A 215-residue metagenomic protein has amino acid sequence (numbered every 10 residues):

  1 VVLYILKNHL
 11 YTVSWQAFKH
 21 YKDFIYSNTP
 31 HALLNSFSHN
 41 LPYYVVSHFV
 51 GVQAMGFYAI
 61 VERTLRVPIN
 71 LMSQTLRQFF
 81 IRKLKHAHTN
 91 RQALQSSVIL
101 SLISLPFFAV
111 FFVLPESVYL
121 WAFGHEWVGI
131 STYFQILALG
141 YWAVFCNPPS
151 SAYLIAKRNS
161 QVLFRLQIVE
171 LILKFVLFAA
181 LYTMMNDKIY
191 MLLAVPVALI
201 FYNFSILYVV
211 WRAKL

Functional and structural regions predicted by a protein language model:
V1, Q53-G56, S131, R158-Q161 (+2 more regions): Membrane-interface helix-loop junctions in multi-pass transport and translocation proteins
V1-H39, F79-R91, R212-L215: Interhelical loop/hinge segments that connect adjacent transmembrane helices in multipass membrane
H9, K85, L139-I168: Membrane-interface junctions at transmembrane-helix termini in multi-pass inner-membrane proteins
H20-F24, N28, Y44-L65, V128-T132 (+1 more regions): Interfacial/gating helices of multi-pass transporter permease domains
F24, N28-L34, R91-V98, F134 (+1 more regions): Alpha-helical transmembrane segments of multi-pass membrane transporters/permeases
F24-S36, N40, Y44, E62-L71 (+4 more regions): Residue-level signature of transmembrane alpha-helical cores of multipass secondary-active transporters and flippases
V61, L65-H88, Y153-A156: Helix-loop junctions and terminal segments of transmembrane helices in multi-pass membrane transport/translocation
V113-F145: Interfacial segments at transmembrane-helix termini and the short loops linking adjacent helices
